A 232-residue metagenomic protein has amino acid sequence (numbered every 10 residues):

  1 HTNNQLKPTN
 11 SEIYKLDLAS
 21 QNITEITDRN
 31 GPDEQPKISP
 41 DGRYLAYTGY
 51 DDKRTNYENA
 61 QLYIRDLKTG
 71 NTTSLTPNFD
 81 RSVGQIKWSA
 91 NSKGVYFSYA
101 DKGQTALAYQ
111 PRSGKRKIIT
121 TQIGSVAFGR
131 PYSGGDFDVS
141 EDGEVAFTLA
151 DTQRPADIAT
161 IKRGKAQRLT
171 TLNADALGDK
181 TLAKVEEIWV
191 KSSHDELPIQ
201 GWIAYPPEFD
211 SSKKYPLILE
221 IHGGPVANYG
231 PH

Functional and structural regions predicted by a protein language model:
H1-E12, E25-E34, A46-Y63, S74-G84 (+4 more regions): A flexible loop/linker signature enriched in serine peptidases of the S9 family
D17-Q21, D66-G70, Q110-K115, K162-G164: Short loop/turn segments that connect beta-strands within beta-propeller blades
G42-L45, G94-V95, V145-A146: Hydrophobic beta-strand positions that form the internal "hydrophobic ladder" of WD40/Gbeta-like beta-propeller blades
T76-Q85, I119-G135, T170-T181: Conserved blade-ending motifs and adjacent loop-strand segments that build the rim/top face of beta-propeller domains
S92, S133-H232: Serine-hydrolase catalytic core recognition
